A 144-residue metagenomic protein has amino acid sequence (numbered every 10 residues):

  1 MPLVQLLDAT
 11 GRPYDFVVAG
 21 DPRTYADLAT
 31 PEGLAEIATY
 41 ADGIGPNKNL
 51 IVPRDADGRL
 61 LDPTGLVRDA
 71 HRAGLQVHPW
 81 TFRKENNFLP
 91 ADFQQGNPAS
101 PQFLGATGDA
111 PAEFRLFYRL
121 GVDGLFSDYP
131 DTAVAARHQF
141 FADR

Functional and structural regions predicted by a protein language model:
M1-R144: Catalytic cores of phosphodiester-bond hydrolases, prominently lipid phosphodiesterases
